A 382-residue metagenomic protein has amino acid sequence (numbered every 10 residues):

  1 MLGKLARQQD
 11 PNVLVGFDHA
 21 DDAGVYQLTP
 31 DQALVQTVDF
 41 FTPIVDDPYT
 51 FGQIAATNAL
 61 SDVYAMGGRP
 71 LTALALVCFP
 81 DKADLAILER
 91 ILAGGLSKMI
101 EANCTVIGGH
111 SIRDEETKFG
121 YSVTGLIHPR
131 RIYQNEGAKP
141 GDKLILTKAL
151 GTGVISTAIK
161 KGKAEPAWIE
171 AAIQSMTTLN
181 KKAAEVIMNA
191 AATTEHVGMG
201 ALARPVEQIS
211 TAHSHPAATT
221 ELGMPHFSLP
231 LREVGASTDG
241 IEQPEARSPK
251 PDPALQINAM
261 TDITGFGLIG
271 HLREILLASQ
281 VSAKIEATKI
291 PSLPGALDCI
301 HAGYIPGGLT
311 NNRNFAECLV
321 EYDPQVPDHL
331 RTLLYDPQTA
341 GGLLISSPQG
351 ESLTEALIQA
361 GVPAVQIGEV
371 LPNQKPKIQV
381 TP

Functional and structural regions predicted by a protein language model:
M1-D46, T50, M66, A75-C78 (+3 more regions): Extreme N-terminal cap/leader segments of soluble proteins
L5, H19-D22, L28-T29, T37-F41 (+13 more regions): Fold-independent oxyanion-binding glycine-rich loops and adjacent beta-strand/coil segments at enzyme active sites
V13-V15, A23-Y26, S61-Y64, L96 (+5 more regions): A generic local secondary-structure boundary/capping motif
T29-L34, D39-T42, R69-W168, A172 (+1 more regions): Glycine-rich anion-binding loops of enzyme active sites
P48-L74, A93-E101, K181-A190, Q256 (+2 more regions): Small-aliphatic-rich amphipathic alpha-helix that forms the alpha element of a beta-alpha
K82-T105, D114-F119, E195-H196, P249-P382: Glycine-/charge-enriched secondary-structure boundary and capping motifs
S122-R131, P166-A191, V326-D328: Active-site glycine-rich loop that binds ribose-phosphate moieties when present
A191-L255: Intrinsic disorder/low-complexity segments
